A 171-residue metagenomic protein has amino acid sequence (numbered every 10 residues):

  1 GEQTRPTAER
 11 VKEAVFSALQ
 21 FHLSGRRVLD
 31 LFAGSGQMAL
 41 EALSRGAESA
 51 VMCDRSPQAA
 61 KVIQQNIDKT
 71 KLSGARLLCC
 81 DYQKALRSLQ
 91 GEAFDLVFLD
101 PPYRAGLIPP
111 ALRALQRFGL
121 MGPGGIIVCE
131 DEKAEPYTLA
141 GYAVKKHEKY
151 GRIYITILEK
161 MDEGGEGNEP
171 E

Functional and structural regions predicted by a protein language model:
G1-E171: Class I S-adenosyl-L-methionine-dependent methyltransferase catalytic core
